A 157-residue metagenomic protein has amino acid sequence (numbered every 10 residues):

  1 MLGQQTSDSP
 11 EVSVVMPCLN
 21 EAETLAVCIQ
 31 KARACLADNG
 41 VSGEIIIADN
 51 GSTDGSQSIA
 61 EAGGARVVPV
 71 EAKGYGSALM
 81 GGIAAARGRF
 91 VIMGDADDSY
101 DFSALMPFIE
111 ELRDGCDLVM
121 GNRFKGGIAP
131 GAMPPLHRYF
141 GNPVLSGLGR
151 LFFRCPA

Functional and structural regions predicted by a protein language model:
M1-A34: N-proximal low-complexity "stem/linker" segments adjacent to membrane-targeting elements
E21-T24, S52, Y75, D101: Donor nucleotide-sugar binding loop of glycosyltransferases
A26, Q30-R33, A37, Q57 (+2 more regions): Class I S-adenosyl-L-methionine
N39-I46, Q57-A85: Conserved donor nucleotide-binding strand/loop of the catalytic core
D49-Q57, D98: A conserved acidic beta->alpha catalytic loop
E71-A85, F90, F102-A157: Acceptor/aglycone-binding surface of glycosyltransferases and processive sugar-polymer synthases
